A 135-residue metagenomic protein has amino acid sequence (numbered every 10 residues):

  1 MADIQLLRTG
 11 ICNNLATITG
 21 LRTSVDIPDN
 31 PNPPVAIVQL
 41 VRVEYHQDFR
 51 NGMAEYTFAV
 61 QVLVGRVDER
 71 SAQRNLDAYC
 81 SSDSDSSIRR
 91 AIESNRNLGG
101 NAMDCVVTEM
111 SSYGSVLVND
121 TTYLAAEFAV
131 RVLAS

Functional and structural regions predicted by a protein language model:
M1-N30, R42-S135: Charged, amphipathic alpha-helical segments and their flanking helix caps
V35-I37, F128: Membrane-embedded alpha-helical bundles of multi-pass transporters/translocases, especially carrier/permease families
